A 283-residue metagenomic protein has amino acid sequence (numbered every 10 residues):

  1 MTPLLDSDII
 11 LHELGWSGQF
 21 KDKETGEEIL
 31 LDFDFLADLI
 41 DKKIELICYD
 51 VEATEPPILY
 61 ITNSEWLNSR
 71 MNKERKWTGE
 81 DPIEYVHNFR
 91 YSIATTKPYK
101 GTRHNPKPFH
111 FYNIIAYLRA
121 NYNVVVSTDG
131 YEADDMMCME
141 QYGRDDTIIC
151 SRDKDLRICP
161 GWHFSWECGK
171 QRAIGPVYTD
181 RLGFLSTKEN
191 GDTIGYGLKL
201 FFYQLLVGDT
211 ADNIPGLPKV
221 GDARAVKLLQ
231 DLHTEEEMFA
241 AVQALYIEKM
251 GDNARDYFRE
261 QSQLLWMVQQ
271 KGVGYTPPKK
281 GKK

Functional and structural regions predicted by a protein language model:
M1, K282-K283: Short, Lys/Arg-enriched, disordered terminal segments
M1-E80: Non-catalytic, usually N-terminal nucleic-acid engagement modules in DNA/RNA processing proteins
K23-E28, A53-T54, G79-N88, A94-K282: Extended two-metal-dependent nuclease catalytic cores across DNA- and RNA-processing enzymes
